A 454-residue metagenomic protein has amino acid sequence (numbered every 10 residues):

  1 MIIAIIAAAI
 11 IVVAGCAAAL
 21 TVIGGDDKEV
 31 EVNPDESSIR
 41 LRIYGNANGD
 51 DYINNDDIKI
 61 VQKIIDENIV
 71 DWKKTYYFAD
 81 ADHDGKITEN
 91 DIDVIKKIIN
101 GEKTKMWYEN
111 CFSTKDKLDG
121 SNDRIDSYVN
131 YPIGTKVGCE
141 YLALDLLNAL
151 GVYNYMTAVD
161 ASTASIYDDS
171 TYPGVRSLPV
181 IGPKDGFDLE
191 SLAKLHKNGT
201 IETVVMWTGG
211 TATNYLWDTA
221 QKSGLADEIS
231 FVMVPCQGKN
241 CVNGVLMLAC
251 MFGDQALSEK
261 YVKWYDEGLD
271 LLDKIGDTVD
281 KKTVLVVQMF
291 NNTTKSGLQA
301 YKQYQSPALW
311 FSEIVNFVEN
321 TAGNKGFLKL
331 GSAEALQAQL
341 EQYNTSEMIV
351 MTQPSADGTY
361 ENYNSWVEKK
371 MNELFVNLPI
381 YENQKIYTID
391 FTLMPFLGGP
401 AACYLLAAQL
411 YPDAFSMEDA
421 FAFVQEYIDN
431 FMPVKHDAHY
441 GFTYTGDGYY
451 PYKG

Functional and structural regions predicted by a protein language model:
M1-I11: N-terminal Sec-pathway targeting helices
A9, D51, G85, R176-P179: Helix-turn-helix-type domain boundary/helix-start signal
G15-E109: Cellulosome-associated attachment modules in secreted, modular CAZymes
N33-R42, E102-G454: N-terminal ligand-binding lobe of clamshell/alpha-beta domains
